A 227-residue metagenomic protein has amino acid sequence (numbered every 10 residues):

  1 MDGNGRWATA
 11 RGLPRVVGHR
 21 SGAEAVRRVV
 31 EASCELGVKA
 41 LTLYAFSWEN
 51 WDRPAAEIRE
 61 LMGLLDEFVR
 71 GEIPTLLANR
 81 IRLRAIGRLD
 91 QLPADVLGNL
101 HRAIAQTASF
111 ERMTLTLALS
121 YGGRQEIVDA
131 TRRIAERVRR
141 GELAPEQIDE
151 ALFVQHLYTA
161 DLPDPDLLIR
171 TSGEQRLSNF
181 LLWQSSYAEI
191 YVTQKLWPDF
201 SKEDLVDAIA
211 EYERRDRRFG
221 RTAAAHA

Functional and structural regions predicted by a protein language model:
M1-A227: Flexible, compositionally biased loop and terminal segments
